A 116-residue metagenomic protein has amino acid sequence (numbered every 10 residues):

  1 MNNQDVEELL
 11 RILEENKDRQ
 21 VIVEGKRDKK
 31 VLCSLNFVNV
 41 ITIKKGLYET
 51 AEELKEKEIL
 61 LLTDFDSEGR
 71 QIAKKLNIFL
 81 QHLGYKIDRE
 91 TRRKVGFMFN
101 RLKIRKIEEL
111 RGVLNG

Functional and structural regions predicted by a protein language model:
M1, L35-V40: Glycine-rich phosphate-binding "P-loop"
M1-Q20, K26-K30, E53: Phosphate-handling DNA/RNA-contact segment within nucleic-acid enzymes
N3-Q4, I41-K45: Conserved phosphate-coordination/catalytic loops
N16-V21, F37-N39, I59: Short active-site oxyanion
K26-N36, K45-G116: TOPRIM fold recognition
